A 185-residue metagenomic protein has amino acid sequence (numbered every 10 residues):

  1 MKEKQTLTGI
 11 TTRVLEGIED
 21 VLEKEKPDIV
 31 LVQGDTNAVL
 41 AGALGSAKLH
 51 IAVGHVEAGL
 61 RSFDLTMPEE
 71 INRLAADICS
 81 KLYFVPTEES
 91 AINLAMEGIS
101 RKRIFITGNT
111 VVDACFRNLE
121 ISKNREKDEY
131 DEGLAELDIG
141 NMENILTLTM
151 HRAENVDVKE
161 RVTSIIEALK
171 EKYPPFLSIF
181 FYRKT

Functional and structural regions predicted by a protein language model:
M1-R101: Active-site and donor-binding regions of nucleotide-sugar-utilizing enzymes
K2, C79-R161: A nucleotide-sugar donor-handling region in carbohydrate enzymes
P27-V30, M142-E143, F176: Short, high-confidence coil segments that cap the C-terminus of an alpha-helix and link into the following beta-strand
D35-N37, R152-N155, K184-T185: Short glycine-rich anion-binding loops that position phosphate/pyrophosphate groups of nucleotides and phosphorylated
H55, I106, L148, S178-F180: Structural beta-sheet core signal
A58, N109, F181-R183: Cofactor-binding loop segments of dinucleotide-utilizing enzymes, especially the Rossmann-like FAD- and NAD(P)+-binding
R161-P175: Short hydrophobic signal-anchor/transmembrane segments that target glycosyltransferases and glycosylation machinery
P175-T185: Catalytic donor nucleotide-activated moiety binding site of glycosyltransferases and closely related
